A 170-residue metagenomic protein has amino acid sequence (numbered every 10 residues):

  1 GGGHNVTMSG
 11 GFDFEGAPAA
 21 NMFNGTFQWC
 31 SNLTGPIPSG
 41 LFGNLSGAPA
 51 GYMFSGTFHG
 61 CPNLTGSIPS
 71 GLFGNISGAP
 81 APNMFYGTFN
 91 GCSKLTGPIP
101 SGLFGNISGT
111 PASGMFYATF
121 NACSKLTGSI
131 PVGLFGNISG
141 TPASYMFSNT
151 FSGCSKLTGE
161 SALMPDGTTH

Functional and structural regions predicted by a protein language model:
G1-H170: Negatively charged
